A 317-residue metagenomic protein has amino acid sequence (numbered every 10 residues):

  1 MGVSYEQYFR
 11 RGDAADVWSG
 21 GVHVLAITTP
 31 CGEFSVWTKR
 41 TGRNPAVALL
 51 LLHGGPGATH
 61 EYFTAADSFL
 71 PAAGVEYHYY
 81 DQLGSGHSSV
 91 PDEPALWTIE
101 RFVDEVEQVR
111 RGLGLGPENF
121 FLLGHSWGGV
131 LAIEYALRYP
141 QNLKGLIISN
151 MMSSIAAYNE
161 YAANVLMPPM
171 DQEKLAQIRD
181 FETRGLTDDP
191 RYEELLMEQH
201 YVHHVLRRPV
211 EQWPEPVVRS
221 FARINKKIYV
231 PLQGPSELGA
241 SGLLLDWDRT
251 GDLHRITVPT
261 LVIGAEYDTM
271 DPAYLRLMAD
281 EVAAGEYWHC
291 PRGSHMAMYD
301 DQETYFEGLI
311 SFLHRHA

Functional and structural regions predicted by a protein language model:
R10-S35: N-terminal cap/lid segment of alpha/beta-hydrolase-fold proteins
F34-V90: Conserved HGGG/HGGXW glycine-rich cap/lid loop of the alpha/beta-hydrolase fold
Y79-L123, W127, L131: Active-site loop/oxyanion-hole signature of alpha/beta-hydrolase fold enzymes
E118-Y161: Conserved hydrolase catalytic core segment
L146-T187: Flexible "cap/lid" loop of the alpha/beta hydrolase fold
P169, A176-V258: Alpha/beta-hydrolase
T250-G293: Conserved loop-alpha-helix segment in the C-terminal half of the alpha/beta-hydrolase fold that carries the catalytic
A284-A317: Catalytic active-site module of serine/aspartate enzymes centered on a nucleophile-bearing elbow/loop
